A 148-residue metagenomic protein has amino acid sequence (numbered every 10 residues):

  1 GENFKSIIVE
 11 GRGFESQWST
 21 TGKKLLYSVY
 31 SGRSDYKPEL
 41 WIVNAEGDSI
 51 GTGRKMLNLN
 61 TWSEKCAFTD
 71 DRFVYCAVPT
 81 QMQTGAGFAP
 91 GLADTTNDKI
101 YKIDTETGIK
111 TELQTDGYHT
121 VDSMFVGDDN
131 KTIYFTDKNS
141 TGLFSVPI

Functional and structural regions predicted by a protein language model:
G1, E39-G47, G91-T107: Beta-propeller blade signature
E2-S6, I50-R54, G108-E112: Predominantly a core beta-strand signature of beta-propeller blades across repeat-based propeller domains
F4-S28, R54-Y75, G117-I133, G142: Conserved beta-propeller blade repeats
L26-S28, D35-V43, D70: Alpha-helical transmembrane segments and terminal signal-anchor/GPI-anchor hydrophobic tails, characterized by long
S31-S34, Q81-T84, N139-G142: Short glycine/acidic-enriched loop and turn motifs that connect beta-strands
D35-K37, D71, N97, N130 (+1 more regions): Surface-exposed loop/turn positions within WD40 beta-propeller blades
V43-A45, S145-I148: Short beta-strand-to-coil "C-cap" segments at the C-terminal boundary of structured domains/repeats, marking
A77-T95: Short, conserved, GDST-rich strand-edge loop motifs in beta-rich repeat architectures
